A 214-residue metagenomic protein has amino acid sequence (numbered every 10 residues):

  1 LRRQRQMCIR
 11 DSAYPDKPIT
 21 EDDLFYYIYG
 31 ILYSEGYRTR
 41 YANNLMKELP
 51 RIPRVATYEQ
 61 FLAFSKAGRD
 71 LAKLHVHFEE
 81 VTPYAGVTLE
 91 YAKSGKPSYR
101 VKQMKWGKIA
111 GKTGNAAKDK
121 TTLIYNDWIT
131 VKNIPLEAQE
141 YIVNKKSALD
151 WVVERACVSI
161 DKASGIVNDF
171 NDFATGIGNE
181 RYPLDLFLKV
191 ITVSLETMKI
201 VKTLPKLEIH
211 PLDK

Functional and structural regions predicted by a protein language model:
L1-I9: Single conserved hydrophobic/aromatic residue that forms the stacking wall/gate of nucleotide- or nucleobase-binding
Q6, P15-D16, C157: Glycine-centered secondary-structure boundary/capping sites
Y14-A56, H75: Amphipathic alpha-helical packing elements
Q60-K214: Extended, charge-enriched "interface" segments that sit outside catalytic cores
